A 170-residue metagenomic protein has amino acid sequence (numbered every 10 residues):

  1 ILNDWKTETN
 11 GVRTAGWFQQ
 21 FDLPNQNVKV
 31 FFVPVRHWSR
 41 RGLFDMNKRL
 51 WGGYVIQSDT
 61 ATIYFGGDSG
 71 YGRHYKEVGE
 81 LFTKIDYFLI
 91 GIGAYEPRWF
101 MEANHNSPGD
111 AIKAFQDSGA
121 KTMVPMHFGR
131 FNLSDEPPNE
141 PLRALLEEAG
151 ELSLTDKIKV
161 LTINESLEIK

Functional and structural regions predicted by a protein language model:
I1-D4, T62, S69-T162: Cap/insert and terminal regions of metallo-dependent hydrolase folds
L2-G16: Helix-loop-beta element that forms the nucleotide-linked donor phosphate-binding surface in glycosyltransferases
T7, R40-G42, V55, G109 (+1 more regions): Residue-level detector of functional hotspots within protein domains
E8, K29, P138-E140: Short low-complexity, flexible loop/linker segments enriched in glycine and/or proline with clustered acidic
N10-R13, K29, T122, K157-K159: Conserved beta-strand segments of alpha/beta enzyme cores
T14-T83, I163-K170: Core dinuclear metal-dependent hydrolase active-site scaffold
